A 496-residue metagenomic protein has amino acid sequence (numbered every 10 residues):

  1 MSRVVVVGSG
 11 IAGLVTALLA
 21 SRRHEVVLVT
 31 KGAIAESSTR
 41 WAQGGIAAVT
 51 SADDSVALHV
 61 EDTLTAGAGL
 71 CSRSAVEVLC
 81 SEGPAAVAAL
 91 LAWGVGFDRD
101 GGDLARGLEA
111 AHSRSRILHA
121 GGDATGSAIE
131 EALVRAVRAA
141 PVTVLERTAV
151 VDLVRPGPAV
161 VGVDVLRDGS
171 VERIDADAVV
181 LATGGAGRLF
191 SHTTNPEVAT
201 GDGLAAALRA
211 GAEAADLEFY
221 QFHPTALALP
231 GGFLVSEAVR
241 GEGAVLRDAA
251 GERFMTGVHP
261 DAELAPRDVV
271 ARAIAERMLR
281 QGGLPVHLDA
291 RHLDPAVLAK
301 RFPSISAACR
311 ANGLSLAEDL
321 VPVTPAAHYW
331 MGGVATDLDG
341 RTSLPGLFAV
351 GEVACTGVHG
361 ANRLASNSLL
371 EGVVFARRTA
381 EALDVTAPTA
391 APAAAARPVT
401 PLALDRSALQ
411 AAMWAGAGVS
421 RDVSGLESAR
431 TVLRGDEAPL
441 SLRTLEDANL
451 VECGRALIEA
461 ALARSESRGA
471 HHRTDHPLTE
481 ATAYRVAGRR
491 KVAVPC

Functional and structural regions predicted by a protein language model:
M1-R3, L19, E25, A33-I34 (+10 more regions): Glycine- and aromatic-enriched mobile tails/lids
S2, G169-A178, S343-G346: Core beta-strand elements of the Rossmann-like FAD/NAD(P) dinucleotide-binding domain in flavoenzyme oxidoreductases
V4-L28: N-terminal Rossmann-like FAD-binding beta1-loop-alpha1 element of flavoenzymes
G32-L64, A68, P224, S236: Conserved N-terminal glycine-rich FAD pyrophosphate-binding loop of Rossmann-like flavoproteins
I34, A206, A212-V321, V373 (+1 more regions): An anion/pyrophosphate-binding glycine-rich loop and adjacent beta-alpha core in soluble alpha-beta enzymes
C71-P84, I117-R135, L145, T193-G201 (+3 more regions): Short beta-strand to alpha-helix junction loop
W93-V171, A182, H223-L227: Conserved redox-cofactor binding core of oxidoreductases
A176-A178, A182-G187, V353: Glycine-/small-residue-rich beta->alpha transition segments that form the dinucleotide
